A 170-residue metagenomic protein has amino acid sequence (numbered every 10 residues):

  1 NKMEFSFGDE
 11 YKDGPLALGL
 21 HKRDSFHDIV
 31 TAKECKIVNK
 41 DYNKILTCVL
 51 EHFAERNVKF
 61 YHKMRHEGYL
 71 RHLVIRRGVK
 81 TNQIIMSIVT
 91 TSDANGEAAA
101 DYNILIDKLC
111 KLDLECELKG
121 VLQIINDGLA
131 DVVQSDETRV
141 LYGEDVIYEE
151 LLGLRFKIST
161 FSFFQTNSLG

Functional and structural regions predicted by a protein language model:
N1-G170: Accessory RNA-recognition modules of RNA-modification enzymes
